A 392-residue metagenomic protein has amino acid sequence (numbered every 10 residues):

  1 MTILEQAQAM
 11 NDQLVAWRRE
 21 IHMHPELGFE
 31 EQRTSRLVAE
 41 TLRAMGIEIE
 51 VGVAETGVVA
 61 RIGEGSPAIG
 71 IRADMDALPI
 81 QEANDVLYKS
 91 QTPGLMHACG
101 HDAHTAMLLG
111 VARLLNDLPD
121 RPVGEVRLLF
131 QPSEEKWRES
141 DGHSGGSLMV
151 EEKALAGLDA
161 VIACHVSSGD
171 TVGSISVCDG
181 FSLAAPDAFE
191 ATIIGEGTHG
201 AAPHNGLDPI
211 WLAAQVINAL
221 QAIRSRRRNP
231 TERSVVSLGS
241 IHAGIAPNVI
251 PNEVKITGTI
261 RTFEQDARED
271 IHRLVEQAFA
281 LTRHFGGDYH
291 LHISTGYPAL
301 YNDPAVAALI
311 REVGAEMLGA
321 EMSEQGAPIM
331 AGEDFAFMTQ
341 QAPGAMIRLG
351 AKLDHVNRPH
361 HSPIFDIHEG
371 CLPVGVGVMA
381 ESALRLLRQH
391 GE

Functional and structural regions predicted by a protein language model:
M1-A16, D117-D120, A191-I193, C371-E392: N-terminal hydrophobic/helix-forming segments and targeting peptides
M1-H97, D102, A106-V123, R127: Acidic/His- and Gly-rich active-site-bordering loop/insert found across diverse amide/peptide-bond hydrolases
I21, A60, I71, H101 (+8 more regions): Divalent metal-coordination and catalytic microenvironments
E26, D74-D76, S133-E135, S167 (+2 more regions): Active-site beta-loop-alpha junctions enriched in small/polar residues
G70-R72, F189-A191, M346-K352: Non-cysteine beta-strand/loop elements that form the S-adenosyl-L-methionine
L78-I80, N84-M96, A103, V111 (+3 more regions): Histidine/acidic-residue-rich, glycine-tolerant segments that coordinate divalent metal ions
W211-E392: Metal-dependent amide/peptide-bond hydrolase catalytic core, centered on the "pita-bread" metallohydrolase fold
